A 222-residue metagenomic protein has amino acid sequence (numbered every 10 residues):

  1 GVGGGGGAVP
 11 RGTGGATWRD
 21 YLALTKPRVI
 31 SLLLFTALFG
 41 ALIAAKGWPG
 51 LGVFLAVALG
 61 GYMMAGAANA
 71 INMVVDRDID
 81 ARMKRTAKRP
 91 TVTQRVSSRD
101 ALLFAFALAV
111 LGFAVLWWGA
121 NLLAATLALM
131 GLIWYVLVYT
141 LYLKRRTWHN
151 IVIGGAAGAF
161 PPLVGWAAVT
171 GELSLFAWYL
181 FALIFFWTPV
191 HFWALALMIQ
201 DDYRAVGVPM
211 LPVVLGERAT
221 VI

Functional and structural regions predicted by a protein language model:
G3-A16, V75-V96, W193-A219: Cytosolic, membrane-interface loops and tails of multi-pass inner-membrane proteins
G15-V29, P90-A101, V138-A157, M210-I222: Interhelical loop and helix-boundary elements at the membrane-water interface of polytopic inner-membrane proteins
K26-I43, A159: The first (N-terminal) embedded transmembrane alpha-helix
F35-L38, R89-P90, V110, I153-V169 (+1 more regions): Small-residue-rich segments of transmembrane alpha-helices in multi-pass membrane proteins, especially helix faces
F35-R77, R85, A109, T126-L137 (+1 more regions): Membrane-embedded alpha-helical segments that form the functional core of polytopic membrane enzymes, especially those
L38-L42, V110-W117, V136-L141, P162-A167: Alpha-helical transmembrane segments of multipass membrane proteins
R85-T126, L215-I222: Multi-pass membrane catalytic core of lipid/isoprenoid biosynthesis enzymes
W117-L123, L141-H149, A168-E172: Membrane-interface helix caps and helix-loop-helix hairpins in membrane proteins
